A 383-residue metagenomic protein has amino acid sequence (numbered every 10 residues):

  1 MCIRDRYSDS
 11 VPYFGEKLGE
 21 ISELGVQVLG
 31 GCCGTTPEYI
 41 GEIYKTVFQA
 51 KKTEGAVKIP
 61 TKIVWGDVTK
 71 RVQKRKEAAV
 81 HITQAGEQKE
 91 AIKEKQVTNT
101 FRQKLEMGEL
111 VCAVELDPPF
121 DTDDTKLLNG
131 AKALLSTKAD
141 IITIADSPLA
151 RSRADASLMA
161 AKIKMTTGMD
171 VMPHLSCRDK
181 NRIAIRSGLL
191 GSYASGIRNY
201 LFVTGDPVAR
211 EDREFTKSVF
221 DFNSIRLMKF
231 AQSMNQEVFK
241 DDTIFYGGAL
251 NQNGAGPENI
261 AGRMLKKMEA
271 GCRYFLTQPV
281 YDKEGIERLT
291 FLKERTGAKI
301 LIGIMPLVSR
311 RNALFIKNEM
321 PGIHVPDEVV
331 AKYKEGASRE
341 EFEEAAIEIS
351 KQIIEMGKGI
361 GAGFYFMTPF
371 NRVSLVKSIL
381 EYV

Functional and structural regions predicted by a protein language model:
M1-I3: Short, small-residue-biased leader/transition segments that mark boundaries at the very start of proteins
D9, T36-V47, D123-D124, A150-K162 (+5 more regions): Active-site-adjacent beta->alpha loops and helix N-cap segments on the catalytic face of soluble alpha/beta enzymes
V11-E20, D121-L134, A156, R182-L189 (+2 more regions): Short, acidic/polar
S22, L135, Y193, M268-E269 (+1 more regions): Non-catalytic positions within long, well-ordered alpha-helices that form the structural scaffold/packing of enzyme
L29-G31, C112-P118, D140-I144, V171-L175 (+5 more regions): Hydrophobic faces of well-ordered beta-strands that scaffold small-molecule active sites in alpha/beta enzyme cores
F48-D124, N129, K164, Q232 (+1 more regions): N-terminal amphipathic alpha-helix/helix-capping segment at the start of soluble metabolic enzymes
K62, N199-A261, A270, T290 (+2 more regions): Conserved anion-binding
N129-A145, K267-G271: Catalytic domains of carbohydrate-active enzymes, especially glycoside hydrolases
